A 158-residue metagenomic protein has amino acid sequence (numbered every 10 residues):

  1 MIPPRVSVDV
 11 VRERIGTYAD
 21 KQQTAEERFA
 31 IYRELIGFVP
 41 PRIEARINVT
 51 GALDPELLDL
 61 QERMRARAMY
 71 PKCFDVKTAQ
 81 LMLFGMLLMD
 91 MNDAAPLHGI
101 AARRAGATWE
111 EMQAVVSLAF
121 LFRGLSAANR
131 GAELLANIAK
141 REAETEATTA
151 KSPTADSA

Functional and structural regions predicted by a protein language model:
M1-V76, R130-A158: Acidic, glycine/proline-rich low-complexity segments that act as flexible tails and inter-domain linkers
F74-D75, G106-E110: Helix N-cap / loop-to-helix initiation motif
T78-D93: Amphipathic, charged-and-aliphatic alpha-helical interface segments that function as noncatalytic docking
P96-A102, A132-E133: "Short basic amphipathic alpha-helical interaction patches in structured regions
Q113-S117: Beta-strand segments within the central parallel beta-sheet cores of soluble alpha/beta enzyme folds
L125: Substrate/cofactor-recognition hotspot
